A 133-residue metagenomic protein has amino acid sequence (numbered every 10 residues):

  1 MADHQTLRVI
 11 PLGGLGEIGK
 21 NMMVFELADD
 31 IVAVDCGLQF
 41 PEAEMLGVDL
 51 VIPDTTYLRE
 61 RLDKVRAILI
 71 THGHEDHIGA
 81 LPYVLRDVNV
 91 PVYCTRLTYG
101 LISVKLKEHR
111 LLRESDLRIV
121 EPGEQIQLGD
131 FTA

Functional and structural regions predicted by a protein language model:
H4-Q5, L111-D116, G129-F131: A short helix-to-beta-strand connector/capping loop
T6-L12, I18-L27, E124-A133: Catalytic core of the metallo-beta-lactamase
L15-K20, L27-I70, P82-V90, C94 (+2 more regions): Pre-active-site segment of Zn-dependent metallo-hydrolases
H77: N-terminal Rossmann-fold NAD(P) dinucleotide-binding loop
D116-P122: Short acidic-hydrophobic, aromatic-tinged amphipathic segments that line or gate anion-handling sites
